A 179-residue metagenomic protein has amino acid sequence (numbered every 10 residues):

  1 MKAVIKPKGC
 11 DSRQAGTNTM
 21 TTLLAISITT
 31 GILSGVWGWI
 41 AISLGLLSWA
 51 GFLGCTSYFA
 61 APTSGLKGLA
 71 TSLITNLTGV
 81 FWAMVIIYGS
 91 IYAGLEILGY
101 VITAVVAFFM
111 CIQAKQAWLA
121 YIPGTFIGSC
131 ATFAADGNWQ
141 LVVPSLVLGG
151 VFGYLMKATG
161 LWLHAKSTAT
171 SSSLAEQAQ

Functional and structural regions predicted by a protein language model:
K2-K6, R13-S64, V142-V143, Y154-H164 (+1 more regions): Alpha-helical transmembrane segments and their membrane-interface boundaries that form or gate the permeation pathway
G16-L23, A41-L44, L66-I74, I91-E96 (+1 more regions): Short, amphipathic, aromatic/basic-enriched membrane-interface segments that mark the entry/exit of transmembrane
G31-G38, V106-Q113, G128-F133, L146-K157: Hydrophobic core segments of alpha-helical transmembrane domains in multi-pass membrane transport and ion-translocation
G38-F52, I87-A104: Structural signature of hydrophobic alpha-helical transmembrane segments
L46-T63, A104-N138: Pore- and pathway-forming membrane helices of multi-pass small-molecule/ion transporters and channels
A50-I87: Alpha-helical membrane segments and adjacent membrane-interface helices in multi-pass membrane proteins
L69-T78, V101, L119-G128: Cytoplasmic-side transmembrane-helix entry/capping segments in multi-pass membrane proteins
I97-V101, N138-V151: Loop-to-transmembrane alpha-helix initiation sites
